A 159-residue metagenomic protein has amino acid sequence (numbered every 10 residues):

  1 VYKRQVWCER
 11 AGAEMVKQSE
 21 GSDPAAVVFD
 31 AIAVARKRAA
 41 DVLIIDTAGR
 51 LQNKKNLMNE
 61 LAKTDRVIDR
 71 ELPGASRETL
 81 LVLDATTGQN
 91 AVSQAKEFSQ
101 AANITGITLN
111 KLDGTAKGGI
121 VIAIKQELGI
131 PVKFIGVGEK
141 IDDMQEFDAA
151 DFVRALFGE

Functional and structural regions predicted by a protein language model:
K3-E78, A102-I104, T115, G119-I120 (+1 more regions): Nucleotide-state-sensitive switch-loop elements of NTP-binding domains
L80-L83: A compositional/biophysical signature of low hydrophobicity enriched in polar/charged and small residues
T86-G88, D113-T115: Short Gly/Pro-enriched loop/turn and capping motifs at secondary-structure junctions
G88-Q89, E97, A101: C-terminal structured domain segments across diverse proteins
Q94-F98, T105-I107: Glycine/small-residue-rich hydrophobic helix-like segments
N110: Phosphate-centric recognition/catalysis
